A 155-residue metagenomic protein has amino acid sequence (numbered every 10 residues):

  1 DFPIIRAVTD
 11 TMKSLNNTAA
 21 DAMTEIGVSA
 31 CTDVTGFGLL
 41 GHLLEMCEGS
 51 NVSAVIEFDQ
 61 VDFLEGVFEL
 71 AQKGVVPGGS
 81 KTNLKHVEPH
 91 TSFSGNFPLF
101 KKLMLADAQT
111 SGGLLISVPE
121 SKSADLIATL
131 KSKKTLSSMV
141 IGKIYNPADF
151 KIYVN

Functional and structural regions predicted by a protein language model:
D1-N155: Helix-biased detector of long, well-ordered alpha-helical tracts
